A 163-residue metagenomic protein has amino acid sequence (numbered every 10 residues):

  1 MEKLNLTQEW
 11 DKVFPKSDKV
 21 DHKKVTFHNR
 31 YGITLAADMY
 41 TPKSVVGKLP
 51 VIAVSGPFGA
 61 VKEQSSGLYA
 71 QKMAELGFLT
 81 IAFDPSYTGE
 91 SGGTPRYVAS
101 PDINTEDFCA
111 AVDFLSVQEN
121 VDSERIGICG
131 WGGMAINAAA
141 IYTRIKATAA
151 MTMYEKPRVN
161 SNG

Functional and structural regions predicted by a protein language model:
E2-G47, S100: N-terminal cap/lid segment of alpha/beta-hydrolase-fold proteins
G47-P57: Short beta-strand element of the alpha/beta-hydrolase
P57-Q64, T80: Serine-hydrolase catalytic-loop signature spanning alpha/beta hydrolases and amidase-signature enzymes
K62, T88-R125: Catalytic nucleophile-loop/oxyanion-hole region of alpha/beta-hydrolase and closely related hydrolase-like folds
A70-G92: Conserved alpha/beta-hydrolase
C109-G163: Primarily recognizes the serine-hydrolase "nucleophile elbow" in alpha/beta-hydrolase and SGNH/GDSL folds
